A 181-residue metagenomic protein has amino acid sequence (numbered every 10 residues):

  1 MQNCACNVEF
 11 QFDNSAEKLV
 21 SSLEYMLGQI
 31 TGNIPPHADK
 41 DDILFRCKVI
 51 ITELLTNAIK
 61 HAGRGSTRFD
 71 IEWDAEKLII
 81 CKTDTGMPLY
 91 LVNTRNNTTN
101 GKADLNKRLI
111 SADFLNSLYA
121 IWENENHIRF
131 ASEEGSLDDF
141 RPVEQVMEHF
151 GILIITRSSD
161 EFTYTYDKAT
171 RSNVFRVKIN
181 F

Functional and structural regions predicted by a protein language model:
M1-V49, K60-H61, T67-T83: Bergerat-fold GHKL ATPase/HATPase_c domain
Q2-C6, I59-F181: Conserved beta-strand-loop-beta-strand hairpin that lines the nucleotide-binding pocket of ATP/GTP-utilizing enzymes
T52-N57: Conserved polar catalytic motif of the HATPase_c/GHKL fold
